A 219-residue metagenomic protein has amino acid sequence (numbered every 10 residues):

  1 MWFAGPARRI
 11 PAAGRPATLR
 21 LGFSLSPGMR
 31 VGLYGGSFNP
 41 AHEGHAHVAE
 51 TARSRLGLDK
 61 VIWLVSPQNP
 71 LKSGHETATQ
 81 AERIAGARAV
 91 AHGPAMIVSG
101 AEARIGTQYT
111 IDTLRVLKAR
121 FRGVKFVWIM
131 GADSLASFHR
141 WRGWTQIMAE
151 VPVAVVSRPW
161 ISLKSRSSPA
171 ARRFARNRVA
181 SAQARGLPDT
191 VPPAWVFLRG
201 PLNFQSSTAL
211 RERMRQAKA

Functional and structural regions predicted by a protein language model:
W2-A219: Nucleotidyltransferase catalytic core that binds NTPs
